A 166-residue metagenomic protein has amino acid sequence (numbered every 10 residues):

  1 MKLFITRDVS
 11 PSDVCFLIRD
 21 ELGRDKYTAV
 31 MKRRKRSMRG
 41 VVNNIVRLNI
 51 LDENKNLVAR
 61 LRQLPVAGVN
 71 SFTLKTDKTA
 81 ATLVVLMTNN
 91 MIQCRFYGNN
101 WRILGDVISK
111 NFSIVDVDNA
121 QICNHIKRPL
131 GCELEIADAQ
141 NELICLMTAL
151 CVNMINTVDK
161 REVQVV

Functional and structural regions predicted by a protein language model:
M1-V166: Intrinsically disordered, low-complexity proline/glycine-rich segments
